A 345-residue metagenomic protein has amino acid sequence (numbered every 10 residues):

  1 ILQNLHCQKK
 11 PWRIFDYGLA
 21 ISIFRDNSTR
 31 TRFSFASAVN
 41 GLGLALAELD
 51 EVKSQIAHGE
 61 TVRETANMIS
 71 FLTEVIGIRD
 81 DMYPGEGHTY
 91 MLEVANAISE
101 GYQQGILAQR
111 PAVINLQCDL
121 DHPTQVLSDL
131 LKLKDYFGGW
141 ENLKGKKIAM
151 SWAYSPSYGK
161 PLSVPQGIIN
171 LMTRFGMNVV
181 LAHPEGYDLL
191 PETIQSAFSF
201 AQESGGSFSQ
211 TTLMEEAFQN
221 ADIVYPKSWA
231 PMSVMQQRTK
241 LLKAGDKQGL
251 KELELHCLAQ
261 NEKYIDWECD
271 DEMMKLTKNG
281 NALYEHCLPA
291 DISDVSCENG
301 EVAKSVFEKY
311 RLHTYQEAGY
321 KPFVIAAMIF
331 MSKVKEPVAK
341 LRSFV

Functional and structural regions predicted by a protein language model:
I1-R13: An N-terminal, well-structured beta->alpha segment
R13-I23, N27-K134: Phosphate/diphosphate ligand-binding glycine-rich loop within oxidoreductases
R25-S37, K134-K240, A244-Q248: Glycine-rich phosphate/diphosphate-binding loop of Rossmann-like nucleotide-binding domains
Q104-P111, M177, L276-E285: A short helix->loop->beta-strand "cap" motif at the edges of active sites that frequently abuts
N142-K144, T173, E272-N281, K309: Short, conserved loop/helix-junction motifs that constitute active-site signature segments in enzyme catalytic cores
S199-A303: Rossmann-like adenosine-cofactor binding region
T277-V345: Adenosine-phosphate binding glycine-rich loop
